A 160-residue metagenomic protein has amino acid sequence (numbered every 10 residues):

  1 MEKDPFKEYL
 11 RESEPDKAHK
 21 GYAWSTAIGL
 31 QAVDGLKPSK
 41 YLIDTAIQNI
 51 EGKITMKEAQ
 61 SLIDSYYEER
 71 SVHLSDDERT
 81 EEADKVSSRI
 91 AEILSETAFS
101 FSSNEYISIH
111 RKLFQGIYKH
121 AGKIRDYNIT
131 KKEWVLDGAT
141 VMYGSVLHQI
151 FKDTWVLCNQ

Functional and structural regions predicted by a protein language model:
M1-Q160: FIC/Doc superfamily catalytic core
